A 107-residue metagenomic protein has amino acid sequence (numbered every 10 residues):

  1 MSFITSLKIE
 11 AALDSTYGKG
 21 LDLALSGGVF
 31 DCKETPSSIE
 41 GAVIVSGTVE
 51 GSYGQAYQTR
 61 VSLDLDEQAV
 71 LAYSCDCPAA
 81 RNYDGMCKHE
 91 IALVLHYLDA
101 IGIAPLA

Functional and structural regions predicted by a protein language model:
M1-A107: Long, low-complexity, compositionally biased intrinsically disordered regions
